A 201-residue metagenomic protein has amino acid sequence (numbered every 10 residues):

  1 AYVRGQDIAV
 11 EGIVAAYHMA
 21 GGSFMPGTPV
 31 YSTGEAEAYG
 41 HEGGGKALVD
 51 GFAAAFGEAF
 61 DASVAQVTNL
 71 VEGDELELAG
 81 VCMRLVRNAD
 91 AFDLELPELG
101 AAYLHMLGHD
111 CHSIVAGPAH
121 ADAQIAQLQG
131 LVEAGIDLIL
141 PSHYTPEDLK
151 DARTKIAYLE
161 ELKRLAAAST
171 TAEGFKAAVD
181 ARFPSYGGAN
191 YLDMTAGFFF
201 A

Functional and structural regions predicted by a protein language model:
A1, H18-G22, A36-Y39, E72 (+3 more regions): Solvent-exposed loop/turn segments at secondary-structure junctions within structured extracellular/periplasmic domains
A1-S32, A134-G135: Active-site metal-binding motif and surrounding structural segment of the metallo-beta-lactamase
E11, A101-Y103, G188: Secondary-structure boundary/capping residues
E11-V14, E37-G40, A55-E58, Q127-G130 (+1 more regions): Glycine-rich loops and low-complexity Gly/Arg-rich segments that provide flexible linkers or classic glycine-based
F24-P26, T33-A91: Metallo-beta-lactamase
Y39-G43, A47, E75, E133-L138 (+1 more regions): Accessory terminal helices/loops
L70, P118-D122, S169-T170: Soluble non-cytosolic domains of exported or imported proteins
E75, R84-L162: Metallo-beta-lactamase
